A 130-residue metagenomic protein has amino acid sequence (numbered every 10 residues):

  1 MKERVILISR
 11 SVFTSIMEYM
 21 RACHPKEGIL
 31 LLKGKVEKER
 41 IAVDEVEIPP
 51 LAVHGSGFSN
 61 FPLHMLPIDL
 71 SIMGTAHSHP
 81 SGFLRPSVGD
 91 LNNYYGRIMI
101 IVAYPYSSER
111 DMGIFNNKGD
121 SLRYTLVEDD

Functional and structural regions predicted by a protein language model:
M1-I72, P80-D130: Conserved beta-strand-loop surface patch within small alpha/beta domains used for substrate/adaptor or ligand engagement
T75: Conserved, mostly hydrophobic/aromatic
